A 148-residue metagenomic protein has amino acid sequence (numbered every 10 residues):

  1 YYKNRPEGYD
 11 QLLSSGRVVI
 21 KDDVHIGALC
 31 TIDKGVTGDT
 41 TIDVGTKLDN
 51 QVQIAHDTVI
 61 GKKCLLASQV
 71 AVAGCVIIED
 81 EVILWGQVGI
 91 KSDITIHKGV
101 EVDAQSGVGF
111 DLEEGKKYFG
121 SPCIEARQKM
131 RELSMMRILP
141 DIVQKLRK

Functional and structural regions predicted by a protein language model:
Y1-E125: Structural signal for interior beta-strand "rungs" in well-ordered beta-sheet cores of soluble enzyme domains
C123-K148: Long, leucine- and charge-enriched amphipathic alpha-helices that form heptad-repeat coiled-coil/leucine-zipper-like
